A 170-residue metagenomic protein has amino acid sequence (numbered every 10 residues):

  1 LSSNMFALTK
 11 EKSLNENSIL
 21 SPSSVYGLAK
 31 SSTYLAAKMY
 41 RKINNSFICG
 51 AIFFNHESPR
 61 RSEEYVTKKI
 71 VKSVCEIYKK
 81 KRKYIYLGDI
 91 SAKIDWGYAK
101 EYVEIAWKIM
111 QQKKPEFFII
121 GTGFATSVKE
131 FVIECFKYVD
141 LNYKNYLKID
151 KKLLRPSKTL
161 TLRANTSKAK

Functional and structural regions predicted by a protein language model:
L1, G50-N55, D89, I119-T122: Short beta-strand segments
L1-S2, Y26, K30, Y98-K100 (+1 more regions): Conserved phosphate-binding and hydrolysis motifs of nucleotide-dependent enzymes
S2, L14, L20, S58 (+3 more regions): Alpha-helix termini
S3-N4, S18, S91, F124: Short, flexible active-site-adjacent loop segments at beta-strand->alpha-helix junctions, enriched in small/polar
N4-I52, E57-R61: Catalytic helix-loop patch of NAD(P)-dependent Rossmann-fold dehydrogenases
V66-K170: C-terminal substrate-binding subdomain of Rossmann-fold SDR/epimerase-dehydratase oxidoreductases
